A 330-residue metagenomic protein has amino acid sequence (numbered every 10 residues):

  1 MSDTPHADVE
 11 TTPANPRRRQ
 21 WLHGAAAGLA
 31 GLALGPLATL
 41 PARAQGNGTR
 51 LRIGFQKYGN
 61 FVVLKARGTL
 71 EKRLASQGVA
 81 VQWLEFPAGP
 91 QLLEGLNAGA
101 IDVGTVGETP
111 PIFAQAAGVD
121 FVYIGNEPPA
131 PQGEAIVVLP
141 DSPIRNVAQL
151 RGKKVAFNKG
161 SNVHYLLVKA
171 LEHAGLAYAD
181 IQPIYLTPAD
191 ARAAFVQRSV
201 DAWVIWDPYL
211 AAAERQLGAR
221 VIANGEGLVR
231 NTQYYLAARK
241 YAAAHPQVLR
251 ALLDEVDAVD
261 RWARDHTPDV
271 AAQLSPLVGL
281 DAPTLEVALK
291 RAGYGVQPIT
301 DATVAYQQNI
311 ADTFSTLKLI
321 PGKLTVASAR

Functional and structural regions predicted by a protein language model:
M1-P16, A25-L34, R43: N-terminal secretory signal peptides
A44-L176, Q182-Y185, D201-D207, I222 (+1 more regions): Short, glycine-/small- and polar/acidic-enriched structural segments that line small-molecule recognition paths
K72, E94, A98, I112 (+10 more regions): Solvent-exposed, polar/charged alpha-helical surfaces in well-ordered, non-transmembrane soluble domains, broadly
L74, A100, T105, Q115 (+9 more regions): Sec/Tat-exported extracytoplasmic proteins
T109, P183-I184, A189-L274: Pocket-lining segment of extracytoplasmic ligand-binding domains
A243-P321: Secondary-structure end/capping motifs
G322-R330: Hinge/cleft segment of the Venus flytrap/periplasmic-binding protein
